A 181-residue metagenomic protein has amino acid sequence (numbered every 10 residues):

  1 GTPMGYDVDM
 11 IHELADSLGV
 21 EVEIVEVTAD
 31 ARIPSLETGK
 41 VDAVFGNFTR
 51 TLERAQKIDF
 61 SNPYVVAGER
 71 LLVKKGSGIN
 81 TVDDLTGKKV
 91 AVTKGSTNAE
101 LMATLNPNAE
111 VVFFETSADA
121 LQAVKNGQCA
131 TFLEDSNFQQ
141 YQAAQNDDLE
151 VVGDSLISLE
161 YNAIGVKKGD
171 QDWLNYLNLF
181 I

Functional and structural regions predicted by a protein language model:
G1-N47: Extracytoplasmic small-molecule ligand-binding "clamshell" domains of the periplasmic binding protein/Venus flytrap
V8, E23-P34, S77, T97 (+2 more regions): Short helix-initiation/N-cap motifs at beta->coil->alpha
I11-E21, S61, N98-E115, A143-D147: Ligand-binding cleft/hinge of the Venus flytrap
L14, L36-E37, L85, V124-K125 (+2 more regions): Hydrophobic residues within well-ordered alpha-helices
A31-P34, N47-K57, L101-T104, A118 (+1 more regions): A ligand-binding cleft/hinge motif common to bilobed small-molecule-binding domains
N62-Y64, V73-V90: Flexible hinge/capping segments at coil-to-helix
V65-V73, S136, Q140-I181: Periplasmic-binding protein-like
K75-D83, V112, G169-N175: Short helix-loop capping/hinge motifs at secondary-structure junctions, enriched in acidic/polar residues
